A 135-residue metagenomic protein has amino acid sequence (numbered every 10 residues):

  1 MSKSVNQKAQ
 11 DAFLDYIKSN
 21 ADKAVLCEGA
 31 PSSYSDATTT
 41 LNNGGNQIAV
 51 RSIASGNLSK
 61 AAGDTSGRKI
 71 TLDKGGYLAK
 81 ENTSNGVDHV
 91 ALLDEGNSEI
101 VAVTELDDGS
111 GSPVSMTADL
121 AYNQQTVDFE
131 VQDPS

Functional and structural regions predicted by a protein language model:
M1-D88, E95-S135: Small cysteine-rich, disulfide-bonded extracellular modules of the LU/uPAR three-finger superfamily and closely related
